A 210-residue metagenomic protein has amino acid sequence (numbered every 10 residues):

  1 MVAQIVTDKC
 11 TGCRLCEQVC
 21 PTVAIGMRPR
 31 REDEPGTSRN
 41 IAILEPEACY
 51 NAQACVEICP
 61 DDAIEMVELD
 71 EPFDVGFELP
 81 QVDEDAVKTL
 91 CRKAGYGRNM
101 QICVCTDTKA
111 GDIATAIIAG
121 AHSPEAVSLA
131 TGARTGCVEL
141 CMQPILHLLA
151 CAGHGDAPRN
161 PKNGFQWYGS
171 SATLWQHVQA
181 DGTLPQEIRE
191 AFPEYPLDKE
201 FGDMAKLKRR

Functional and structural regions predicted by a protein language model:
M1-G12, I25-N51, L69-F73, Q81-V104 (+2 more regions): Ferredoxin-like iron-sulfur electron-transfer modules
K9, K88, R92-K93, K109 (+3 more regions): Context-gated lysine
L15-E34, A54-D70, D112-A121, C141-L149: Iron-sulfur cluster-binding cysteine motifs and their immediate structural context in ferredoxin-like electron-transfer
P46-D62, V82-N99, T131-P144, N163-L184: Short Fe-S-cluster ligation motifs
G95-C103, T108-I145, F201: Compact, charge-rich alpha-helical regulatory domains located at protein termini
L148-R210: Intrinsic disorder at enzyme termini
